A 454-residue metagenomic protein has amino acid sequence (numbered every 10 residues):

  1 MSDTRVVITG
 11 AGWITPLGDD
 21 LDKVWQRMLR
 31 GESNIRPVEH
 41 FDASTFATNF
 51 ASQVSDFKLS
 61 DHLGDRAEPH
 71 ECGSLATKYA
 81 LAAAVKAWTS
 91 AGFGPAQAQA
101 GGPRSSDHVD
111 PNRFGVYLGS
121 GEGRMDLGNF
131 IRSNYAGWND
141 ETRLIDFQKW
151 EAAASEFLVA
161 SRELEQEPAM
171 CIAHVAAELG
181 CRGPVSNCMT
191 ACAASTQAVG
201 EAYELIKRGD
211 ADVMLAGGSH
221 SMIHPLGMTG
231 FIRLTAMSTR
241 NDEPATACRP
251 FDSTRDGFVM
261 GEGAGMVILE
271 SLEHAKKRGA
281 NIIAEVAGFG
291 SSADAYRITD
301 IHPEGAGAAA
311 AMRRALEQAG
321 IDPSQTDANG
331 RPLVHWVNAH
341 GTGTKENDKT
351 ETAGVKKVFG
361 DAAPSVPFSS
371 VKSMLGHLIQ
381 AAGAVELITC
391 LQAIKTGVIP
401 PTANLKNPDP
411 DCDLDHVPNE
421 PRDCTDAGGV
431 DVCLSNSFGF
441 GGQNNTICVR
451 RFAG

Functional and structural regions predicted by a protein language model:
M1-H70, A91, E273-E285, I388-T402 (+1 more regions): ACP-dependent fatty acid/polyketide chain-elongation machinery
M1-I8, G102-P111, P323-R331, P364 (+1 more regions): Flexible, low-complexity linker/loop segments at domain and module junctions
M1-T4, R36-A82, W88, R113 (+3 more regions): Conserved catalytic cysteine-centered active-site region of acyl-thioester-dependent Claisen-condensing enzymes
R5-T9, R36-P37, D242-R331, H335-W336 (+1 more regions): Condensing-enzyme catalytic core mediating Claisen C-C bond formation in acyl metabolism
I8-G10, M28, A84, V116 (+10 more regions): Conserved small-residue
L17, D22-F114, L118, M125 (+2 more regions): Conserved active-site "lid/cap" helical segment
A47-D56, S221-C248, G290-R314, T342-G354 (+2 more regions): Active-site-adjacent elements of ketosynthase-type condensing enzymes
N139-V159, G200, E204, R208 (+4 more regions): Glycine-/small-residue-rich "gating" segment that lines the acyl/pantetheine channel and substrate pocket
